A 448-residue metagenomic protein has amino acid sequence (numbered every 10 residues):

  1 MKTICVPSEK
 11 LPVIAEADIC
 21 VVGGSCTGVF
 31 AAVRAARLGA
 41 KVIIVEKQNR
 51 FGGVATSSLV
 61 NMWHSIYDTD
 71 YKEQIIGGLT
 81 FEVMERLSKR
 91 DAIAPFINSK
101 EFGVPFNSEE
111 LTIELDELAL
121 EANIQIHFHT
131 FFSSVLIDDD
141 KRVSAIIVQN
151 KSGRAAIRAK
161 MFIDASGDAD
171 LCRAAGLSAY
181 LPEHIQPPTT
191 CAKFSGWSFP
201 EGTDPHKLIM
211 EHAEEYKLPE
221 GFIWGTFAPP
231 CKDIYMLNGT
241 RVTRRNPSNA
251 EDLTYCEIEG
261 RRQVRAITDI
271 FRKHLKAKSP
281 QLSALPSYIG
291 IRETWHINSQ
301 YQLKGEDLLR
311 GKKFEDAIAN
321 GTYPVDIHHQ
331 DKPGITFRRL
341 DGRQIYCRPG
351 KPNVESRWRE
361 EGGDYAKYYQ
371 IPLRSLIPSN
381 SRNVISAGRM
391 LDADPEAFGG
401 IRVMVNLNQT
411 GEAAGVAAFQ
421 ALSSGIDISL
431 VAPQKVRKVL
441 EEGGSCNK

Functional and structural regions predicted by a protein language model:
M1-I19: Extreme N-terminal leader/targeting segments of oxidoreductases
V6, K10, V54, Q149-N150 (+2 more regions): Flavin (FAD/FMN)-binding glycine-rich loop and adjacent Rossmann-like elements that form
S8, I14, R34, A40-K41 (+2 more regions): Conserved N-terminal/central alpha/beta ligand/cofactor-binding core
V13-A17, T27, T56, S152-A155: Ligand-binding pocket scaffold of soluble enzyme catalytic domains
I19-V42: N-terminal Rossmann-like FAD-binding beta1-loop-alpha1 element of flavoenzymes
C26, P105-E110, T254, I258 (+1 more regions): Soluble non-cytosolic domains of exported or imported proteins
C26, V33, N49, F131-S133 (+3 more regions): Mobile, glycine-rich extracellular loop/lid and propeptide segments that shape or gate substrate/ligand access
L136-A156: Conserved beta-strand-loop-beta-strand element in the redox core of flavoprotein oxidoreductases
